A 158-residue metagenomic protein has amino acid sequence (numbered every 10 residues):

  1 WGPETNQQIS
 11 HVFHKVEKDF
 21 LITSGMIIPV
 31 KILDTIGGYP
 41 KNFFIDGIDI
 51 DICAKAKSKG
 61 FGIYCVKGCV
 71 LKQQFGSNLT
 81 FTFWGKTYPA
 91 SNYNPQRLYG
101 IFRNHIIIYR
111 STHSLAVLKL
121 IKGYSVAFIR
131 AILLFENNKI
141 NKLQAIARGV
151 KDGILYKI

Functional and structural regions predicted by a protein language model:
W1-G38: Acidic/His-rich active-site region of diverse nucleotide-sugar glycosyltransferases
L21-I22, I45-D46, N94, L98 (+2 more regions): Aromatic-acidic/polar surface patches that form glycan- and anion
M26, I32-G37, N42-V70: A short, conserved alpha-helix in the catalytic core of glycosyltransferases
V66-P89: Active-site donor/metal-binding and catalytic loop motifs of nucleotide-sugar-dependent glycosylation enzymes
G85-Y99: A short acidic, glycine-rich active-site loop that binds or catalyzes chemistry on phosphate/adenosine moieties
I101-I106: A conserved mid-domain beta-alpha-beta active-site/ligand-binding segment of alpha/beta enzyme cores
R110-I158: Non-catalytic, C-terminal membrane-associated alpha-helical segments of glycosyltransferases
